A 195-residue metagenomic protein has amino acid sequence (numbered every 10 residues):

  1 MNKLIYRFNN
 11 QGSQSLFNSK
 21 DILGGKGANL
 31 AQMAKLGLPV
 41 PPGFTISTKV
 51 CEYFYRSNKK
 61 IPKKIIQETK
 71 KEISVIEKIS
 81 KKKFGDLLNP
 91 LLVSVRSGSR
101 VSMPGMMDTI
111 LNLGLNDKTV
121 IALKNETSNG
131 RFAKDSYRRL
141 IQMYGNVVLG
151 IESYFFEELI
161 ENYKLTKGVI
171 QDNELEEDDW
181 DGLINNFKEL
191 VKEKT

Functional and structural regions predicted by a protein language model:
M1-T195: Nucleotide/phosphate-binding sheet-loop regions of phosphoryl- and nucleotidyl-transfer enzymes
